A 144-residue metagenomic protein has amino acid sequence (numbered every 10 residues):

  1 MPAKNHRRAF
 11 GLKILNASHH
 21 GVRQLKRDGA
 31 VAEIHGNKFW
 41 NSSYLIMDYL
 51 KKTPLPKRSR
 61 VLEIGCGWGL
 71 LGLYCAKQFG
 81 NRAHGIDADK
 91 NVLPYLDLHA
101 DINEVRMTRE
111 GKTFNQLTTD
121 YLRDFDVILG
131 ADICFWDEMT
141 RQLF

Functional and structural regions predicted by a protein language model:
M1-F144: S-adenosylmethionine-dependent methyltransferases
